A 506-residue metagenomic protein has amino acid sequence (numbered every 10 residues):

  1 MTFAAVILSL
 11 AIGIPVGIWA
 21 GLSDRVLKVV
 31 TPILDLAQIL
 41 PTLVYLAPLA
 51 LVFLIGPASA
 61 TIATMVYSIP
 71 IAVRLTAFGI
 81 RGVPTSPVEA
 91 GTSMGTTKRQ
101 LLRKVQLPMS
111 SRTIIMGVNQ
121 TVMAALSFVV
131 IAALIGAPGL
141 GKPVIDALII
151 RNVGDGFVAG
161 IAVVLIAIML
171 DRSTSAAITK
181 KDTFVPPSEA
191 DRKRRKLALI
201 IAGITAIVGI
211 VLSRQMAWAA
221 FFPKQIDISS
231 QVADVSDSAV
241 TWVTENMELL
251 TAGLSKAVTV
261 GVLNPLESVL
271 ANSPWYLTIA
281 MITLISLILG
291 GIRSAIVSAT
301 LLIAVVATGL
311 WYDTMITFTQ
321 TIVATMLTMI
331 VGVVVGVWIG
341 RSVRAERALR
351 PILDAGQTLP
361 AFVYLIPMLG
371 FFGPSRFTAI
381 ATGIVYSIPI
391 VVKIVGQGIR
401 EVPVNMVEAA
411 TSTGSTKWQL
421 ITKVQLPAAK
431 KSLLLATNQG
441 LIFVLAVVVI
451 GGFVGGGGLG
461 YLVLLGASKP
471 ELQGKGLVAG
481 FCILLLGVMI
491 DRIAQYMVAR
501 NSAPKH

Functional and structural regions predicted by a protein language model:
M1-W19, S268-S294, L310-W338: Transmembrane alpha-helix signature in integral membrane proteins
A4, L8-A11, G21, T31-S68 (+4 more regions): Generic hydrophobic transmembrane alpha-helix motif, especially the helices
I12-V16, S23, V30, S59-I62 (+13 more regions): Membrane-embedded alpha-helices of multi-pass transport/permease systems
L51, I80, A124-I166, G370 (+2 more regions): Glycine-rich helix-loop "coupling/hinge" segments at transmembrane-helix boundaries in multipass transporters
V66, R99-I131, G154, V158 (+6 more regions): Transmembrane alpha-helices
A72-V118, I390-A436, V463: Short cytoplasmic-facing helical segments at TM-TM junctions of multi-pass membrane proteins
V158-Q215, K431, L435, G474-H506: C-terminal transmembrane helix and the adjacent membrane-cytosol boundary/short C-terminal tail of inner/organellar
D227-W275: Interfacial loop/helix-cap signal at membrane boundaries in integral membrane proteins
